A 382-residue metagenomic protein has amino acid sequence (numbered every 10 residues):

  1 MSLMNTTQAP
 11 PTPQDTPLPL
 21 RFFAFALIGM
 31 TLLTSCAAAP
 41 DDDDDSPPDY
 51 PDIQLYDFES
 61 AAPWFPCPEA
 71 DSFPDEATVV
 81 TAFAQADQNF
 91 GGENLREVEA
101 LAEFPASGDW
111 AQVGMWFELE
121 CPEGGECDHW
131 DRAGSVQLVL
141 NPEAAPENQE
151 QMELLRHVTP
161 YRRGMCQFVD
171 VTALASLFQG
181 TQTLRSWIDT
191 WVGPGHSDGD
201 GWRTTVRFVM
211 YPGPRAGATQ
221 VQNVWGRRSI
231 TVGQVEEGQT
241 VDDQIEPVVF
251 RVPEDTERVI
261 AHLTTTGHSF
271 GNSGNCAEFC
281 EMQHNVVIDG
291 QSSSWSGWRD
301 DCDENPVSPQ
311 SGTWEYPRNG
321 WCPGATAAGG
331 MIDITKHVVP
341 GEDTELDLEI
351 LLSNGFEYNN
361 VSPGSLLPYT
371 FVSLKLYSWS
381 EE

Functional and structural regions predicted by a protein language model:
M1-L20: N-terminal secretory signal peptides that target proteins for export/translocation
L3, T31, A38-P40, R96 (+2 more regions): Surface-exposed charge patches in extracellular/virion surface proteins
P11, A26-I28, A39-D41, S72 (+2 more regions): Short stretches within intrinsically disordered, low-complexity N-terminal or propeptide regions
F22-F23, C322: Glycine-centered flexibility motif
F23-T34: Bacterial N-terminal signal peptides
S35-D49: Ser/Thr-rich, Pro/Gly/Ala-heavy low-complexity intrinsically disordered linkers and tails of secreted extracellular
P47-E382: Extracellular/secretory-pathway and virion-surface proteins
